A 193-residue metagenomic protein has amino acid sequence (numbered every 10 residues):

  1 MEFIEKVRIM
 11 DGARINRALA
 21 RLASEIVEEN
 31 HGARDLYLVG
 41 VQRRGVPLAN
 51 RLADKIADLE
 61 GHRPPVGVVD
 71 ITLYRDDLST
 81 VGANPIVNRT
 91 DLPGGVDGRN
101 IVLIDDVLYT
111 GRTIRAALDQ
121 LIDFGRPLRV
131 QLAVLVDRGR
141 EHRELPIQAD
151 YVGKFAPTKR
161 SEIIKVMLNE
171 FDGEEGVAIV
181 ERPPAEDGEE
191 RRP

Functional and structural regions predicted by a protein language model:
M1-P193: PRPP-associated nucleotide enzymes
